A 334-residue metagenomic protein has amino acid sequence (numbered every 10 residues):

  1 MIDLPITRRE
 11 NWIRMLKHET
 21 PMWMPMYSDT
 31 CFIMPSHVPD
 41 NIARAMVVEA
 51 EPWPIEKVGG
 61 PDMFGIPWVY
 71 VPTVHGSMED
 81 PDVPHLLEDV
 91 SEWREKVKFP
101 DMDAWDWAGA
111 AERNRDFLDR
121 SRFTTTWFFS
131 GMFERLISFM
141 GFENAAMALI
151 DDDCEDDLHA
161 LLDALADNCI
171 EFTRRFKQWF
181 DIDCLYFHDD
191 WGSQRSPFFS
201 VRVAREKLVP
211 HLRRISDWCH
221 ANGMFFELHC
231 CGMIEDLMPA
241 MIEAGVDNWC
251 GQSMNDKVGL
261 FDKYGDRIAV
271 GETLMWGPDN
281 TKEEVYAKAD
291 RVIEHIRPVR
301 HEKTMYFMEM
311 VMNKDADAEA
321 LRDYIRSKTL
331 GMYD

Functional and structural regions predicted by a protein language model:
M1-C31, K98-D334: Active-site loop segments of alpha/beta catalytic cores
M26-V48: Short, basic/low-complexity N-terminal boundary segments at the transition from targeting/disordered tails
M34-H37, M78, R135: Short active-site-adjacent helix-start/loop capping segments
R44-P61: Short acidic, Pro/Gly- and aromatic-enriched capping/linker segments at domain boundaries
V74-D116: A gly/proline- and charged-residue-enriched helix-loop-helix capping module
